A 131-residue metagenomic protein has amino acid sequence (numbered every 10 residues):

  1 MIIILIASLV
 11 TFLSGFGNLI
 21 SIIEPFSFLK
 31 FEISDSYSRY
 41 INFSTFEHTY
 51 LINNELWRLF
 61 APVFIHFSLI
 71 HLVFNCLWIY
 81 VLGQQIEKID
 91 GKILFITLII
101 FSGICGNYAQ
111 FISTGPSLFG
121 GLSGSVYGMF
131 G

Functional and structural regions predicted by a protein language model:
M1-W57: N-terminal signal-anchor transmembrane helix
E55, L59-G131: Transmembrane helix-loop-helix
